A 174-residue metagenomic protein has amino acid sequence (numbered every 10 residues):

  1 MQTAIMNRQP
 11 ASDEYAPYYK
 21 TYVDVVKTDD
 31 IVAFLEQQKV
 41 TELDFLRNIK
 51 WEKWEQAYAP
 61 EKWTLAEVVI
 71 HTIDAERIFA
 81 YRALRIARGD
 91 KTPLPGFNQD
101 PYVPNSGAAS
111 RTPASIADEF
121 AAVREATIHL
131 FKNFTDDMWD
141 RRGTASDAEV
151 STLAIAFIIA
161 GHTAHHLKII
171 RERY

Functional and structural regions predicted by a protein language model:
M1-T21, E55-D100, E125-I128, D140-Y174: Short, contiguous alpha-helical
Y22-V23, G107: Short glycine/proline-rich turn/loop motifs
D24-A59: Short, contiguous, helix-prone interaction/anchoring segments in small proteins
V26-I31, T112-A117, L153-A156: Active-site rim elements
A33-F45, V103-D140: Acidic/histidine-rich alpha-helical segments that form the ligand environment of transition-metal centers
F45, I49-E52, D90, F134-D137 (+1 more regions): A short secondary-structure junction motif
